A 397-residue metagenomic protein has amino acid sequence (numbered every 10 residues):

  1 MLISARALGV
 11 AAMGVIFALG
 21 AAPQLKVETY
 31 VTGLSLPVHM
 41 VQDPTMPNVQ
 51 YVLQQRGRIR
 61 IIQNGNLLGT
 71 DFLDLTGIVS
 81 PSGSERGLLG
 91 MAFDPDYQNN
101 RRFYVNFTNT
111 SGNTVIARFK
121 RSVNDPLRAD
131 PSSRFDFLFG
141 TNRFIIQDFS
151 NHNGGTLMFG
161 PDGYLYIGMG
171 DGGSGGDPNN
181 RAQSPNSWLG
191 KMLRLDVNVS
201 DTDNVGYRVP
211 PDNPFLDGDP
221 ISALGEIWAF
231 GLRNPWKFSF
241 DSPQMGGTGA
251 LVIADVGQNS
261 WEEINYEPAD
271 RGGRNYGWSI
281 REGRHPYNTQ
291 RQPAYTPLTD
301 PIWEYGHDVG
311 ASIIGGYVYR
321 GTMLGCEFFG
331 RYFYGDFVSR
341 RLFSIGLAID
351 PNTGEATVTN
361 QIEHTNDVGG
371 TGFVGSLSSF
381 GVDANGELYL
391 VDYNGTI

Functional and structural regions predicted by a protein language model:
M1-G9: Bacterial N-terminal signal peptides that target proteins for export
S4, A18-Q24: Bacterial Sec-dependent signal peptides at the C-terminal "C-region" and cleavage site
G9-A18: Bacterial N-terminal signal peptides
A22-G176, K237-W261, V309-P351, G386-I397: Acidic, Gly/Ser/Thr-rich repeat motifs that build Ca2+-stabilized beta-propeller blades
K26-L34, G69-E85, P131-N151, W188 (+2 more regions): Gly/Pro-rich loop segments of beta-rich domains
V38, G375-S379: Repeated scaffold domains used in trafficking and secretory/extracellular systems, primarily beta-propellers
T45, L53-R56, R86-L88, D96-Q98 (+2 more regions): Beta-propeller domain segments
F380-G381, N385-G386: Terminal, low-complexity interaction segments
